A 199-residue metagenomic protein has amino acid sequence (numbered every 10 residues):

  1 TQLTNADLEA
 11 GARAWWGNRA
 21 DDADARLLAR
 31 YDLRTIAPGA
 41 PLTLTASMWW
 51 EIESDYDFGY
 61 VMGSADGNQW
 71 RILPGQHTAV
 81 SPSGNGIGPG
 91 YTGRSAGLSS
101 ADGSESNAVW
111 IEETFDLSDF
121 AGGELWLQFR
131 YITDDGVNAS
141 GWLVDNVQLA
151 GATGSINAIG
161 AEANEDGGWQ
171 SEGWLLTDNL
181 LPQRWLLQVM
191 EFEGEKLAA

Functional and structural regions predicted by a protein language model:
T1-A199: Beta-sandwich/jellyroll recognition modules and their flexible linkers
